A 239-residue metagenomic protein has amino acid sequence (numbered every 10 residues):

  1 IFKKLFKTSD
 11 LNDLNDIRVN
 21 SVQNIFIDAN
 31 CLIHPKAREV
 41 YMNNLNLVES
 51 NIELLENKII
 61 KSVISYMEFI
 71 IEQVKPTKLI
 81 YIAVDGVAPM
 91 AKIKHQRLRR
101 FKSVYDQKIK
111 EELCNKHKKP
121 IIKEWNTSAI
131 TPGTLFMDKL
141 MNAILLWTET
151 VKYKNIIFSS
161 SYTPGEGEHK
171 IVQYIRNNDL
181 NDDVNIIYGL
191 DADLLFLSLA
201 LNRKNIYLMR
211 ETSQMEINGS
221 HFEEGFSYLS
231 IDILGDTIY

Functional and structural regions predicted by a protein language model:
I1-Y239: Noncatalytic, typically N-terminal accessory segments of nucleic acid-processing enzymes and closely related
